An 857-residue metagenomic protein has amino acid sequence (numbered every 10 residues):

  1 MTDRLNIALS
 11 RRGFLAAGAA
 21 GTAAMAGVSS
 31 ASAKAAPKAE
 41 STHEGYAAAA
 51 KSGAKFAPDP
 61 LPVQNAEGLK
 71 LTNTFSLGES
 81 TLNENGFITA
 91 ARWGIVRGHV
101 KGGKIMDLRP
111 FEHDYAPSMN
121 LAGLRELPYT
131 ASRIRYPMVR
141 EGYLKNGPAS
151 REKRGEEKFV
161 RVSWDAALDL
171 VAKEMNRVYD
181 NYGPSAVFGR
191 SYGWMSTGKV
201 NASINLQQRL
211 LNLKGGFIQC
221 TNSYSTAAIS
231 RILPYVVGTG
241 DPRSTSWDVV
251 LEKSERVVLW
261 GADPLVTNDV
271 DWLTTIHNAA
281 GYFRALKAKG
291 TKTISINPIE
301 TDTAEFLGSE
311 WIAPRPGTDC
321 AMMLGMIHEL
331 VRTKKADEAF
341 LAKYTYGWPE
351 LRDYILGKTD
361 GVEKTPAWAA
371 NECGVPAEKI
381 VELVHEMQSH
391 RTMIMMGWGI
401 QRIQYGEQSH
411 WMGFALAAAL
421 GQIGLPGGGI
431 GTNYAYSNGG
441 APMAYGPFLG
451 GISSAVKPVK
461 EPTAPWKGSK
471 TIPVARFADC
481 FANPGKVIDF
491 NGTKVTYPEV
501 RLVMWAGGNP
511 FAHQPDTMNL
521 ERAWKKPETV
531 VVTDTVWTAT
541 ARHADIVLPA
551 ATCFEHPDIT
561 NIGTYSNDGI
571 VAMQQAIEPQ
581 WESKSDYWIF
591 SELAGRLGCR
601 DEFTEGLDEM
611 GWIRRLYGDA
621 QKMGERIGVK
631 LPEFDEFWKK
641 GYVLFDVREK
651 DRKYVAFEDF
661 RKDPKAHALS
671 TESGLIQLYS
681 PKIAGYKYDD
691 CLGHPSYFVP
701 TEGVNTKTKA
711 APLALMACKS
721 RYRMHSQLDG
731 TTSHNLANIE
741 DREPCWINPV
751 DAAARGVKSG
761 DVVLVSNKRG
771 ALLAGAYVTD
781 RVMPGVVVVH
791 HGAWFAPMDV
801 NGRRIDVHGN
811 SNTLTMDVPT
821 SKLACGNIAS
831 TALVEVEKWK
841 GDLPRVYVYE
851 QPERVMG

Functional and structural regions predicted by a protein language model:
T2-K335, P376, C599, A753 (+1 more regions): N-terminal export/assembly segments and adjacent metallocofactor-ligating motifs of anaerobic energy-metabolism
Y143-A166, K335-A377, A576-K665, L715 (+3 more regions): N-terminal leader/propeptide and maturation segments of large enzyme subunits in energy/redox metabolism and hydrolases
A202-A285, K289-I296, C320-L324, A418-R542 (+2 more regions): Extended redox/cofactor-interaction regions of prokaryotic respiratory oxidoreductases
Q219-C220, A336-A339, K379-V381, M393-M395 (+8 more regions): Acidic/polar loop patches that form or flank catalytic/metal-binding clefts of enzymes that bind anionic ligands
D302, T538-A572: Flexible glycine/proline-rich, aromatic-decorated loop/lid segments
G308-A313, E555, D568-P579: Short beta-alpha connecting loops at secondary-structure transitions that line or flank enzyme active sites
M326, G347-F477: Active-site phosphate/pyrophosphate-binding segments
D586-F637, S726, T732-W746, V750-G857: Long, contiguous, secondary-structure-rich segments that constitute the structural scaffold of globular domains
